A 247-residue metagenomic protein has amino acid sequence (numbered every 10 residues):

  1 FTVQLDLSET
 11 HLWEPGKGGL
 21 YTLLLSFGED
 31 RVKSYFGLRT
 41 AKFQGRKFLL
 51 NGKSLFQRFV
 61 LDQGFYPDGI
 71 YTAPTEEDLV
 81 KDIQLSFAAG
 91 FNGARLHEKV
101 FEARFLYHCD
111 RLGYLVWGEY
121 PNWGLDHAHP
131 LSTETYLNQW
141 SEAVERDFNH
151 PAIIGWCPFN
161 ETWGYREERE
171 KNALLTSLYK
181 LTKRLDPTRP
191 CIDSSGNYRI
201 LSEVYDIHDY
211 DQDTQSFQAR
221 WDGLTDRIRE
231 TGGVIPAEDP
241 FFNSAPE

Functional and structural regions predicted by a protein language model:
F1-E98, E102-A103, H108, L112-G113 (+4 more regions): Secreted/periplasmic carbohydrate-active enzymes, especially glycoside hydrolases
K81-Q84, G93-E247: Substrate-binding/catalytic cleft of secreted carbohydrate-active enzymes, primarily glycoside hydrolases
